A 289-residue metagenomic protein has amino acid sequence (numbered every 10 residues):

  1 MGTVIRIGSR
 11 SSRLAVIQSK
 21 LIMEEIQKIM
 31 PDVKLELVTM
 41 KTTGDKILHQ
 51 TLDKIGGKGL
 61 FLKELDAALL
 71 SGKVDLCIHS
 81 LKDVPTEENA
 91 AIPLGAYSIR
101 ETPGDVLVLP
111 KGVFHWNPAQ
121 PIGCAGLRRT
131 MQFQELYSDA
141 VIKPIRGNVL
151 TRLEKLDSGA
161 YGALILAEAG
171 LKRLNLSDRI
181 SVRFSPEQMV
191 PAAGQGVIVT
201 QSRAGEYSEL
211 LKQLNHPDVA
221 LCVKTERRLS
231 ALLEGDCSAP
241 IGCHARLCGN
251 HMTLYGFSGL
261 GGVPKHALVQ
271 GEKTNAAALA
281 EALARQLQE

Functional and structural regions predicted by a protein language model:
M1, F114-P118, S158: Flexible, charged surface loops at secondary-structure boundaries
G2-K41, K46-I47, K54, T130 (+1 more regions): Small-molecule-sensing regulatory modules
Q50-L76: Short, structured active-site "lid" loops
L70, D75-S80, G162-A167: Paired acidic/hydrophobic, glycine-rich loop segments that form the ligand-binding mouth/hinge of periplasmic-binding
D75-L76, P93, V106, P121 (+3 more regions): Structural motif
L81-K82, A90-A140: A conserved helix-loop-strand patch within extracytoplasmic ligand-binding domains of the periplasmic binding
L81-V84, A169-L171: Short glycine-rich anion-binding loops that position phosphate/pyrophosphate groups of nucleotides and phosphorylated
